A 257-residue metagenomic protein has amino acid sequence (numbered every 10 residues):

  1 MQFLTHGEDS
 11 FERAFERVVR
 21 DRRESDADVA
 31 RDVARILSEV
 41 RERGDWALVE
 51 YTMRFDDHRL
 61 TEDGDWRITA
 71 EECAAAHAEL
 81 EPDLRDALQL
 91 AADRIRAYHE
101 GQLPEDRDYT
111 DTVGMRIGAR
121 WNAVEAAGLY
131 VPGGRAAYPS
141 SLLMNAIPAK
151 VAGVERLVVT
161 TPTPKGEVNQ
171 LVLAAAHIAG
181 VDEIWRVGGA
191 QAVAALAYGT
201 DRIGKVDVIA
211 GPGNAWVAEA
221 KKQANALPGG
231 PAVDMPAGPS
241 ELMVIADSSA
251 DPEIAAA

Functional and structural regions predicted by a protein language model:
M1-E125: N-terminal Rossmann-like NAD(P)+-binding subdomain of aldehyde/semialdehyde dehydrogenases
F11, D26-V33, R41, L48 (+15 more regions): Generic structural signal for well-ordered, non-membrane alpha-helical segments in soluble metabolic enzymes
R31, N122, A152, A179 (+2 more regions): Structured loop/turn residues at beta-strand edges in well-structured enzyme cores
G44, E155, D182: Short acidic/polar active-site loop segments enriched in Thr and Asp
A97, N169-G180, A197: N-terminal small/polar loop signature for handling phosphorylated ligands or for N-terminal nucleophile
Y109-A174: Conserved small-residue-rich beta-alpha loop and adjacent elements that most often cradle the phosphate/pyrophosphate
G180-A257: Conserved NAD(P)+-binding/catalytic subdomain of aldehyde/semialdehyde dehydrogenases
